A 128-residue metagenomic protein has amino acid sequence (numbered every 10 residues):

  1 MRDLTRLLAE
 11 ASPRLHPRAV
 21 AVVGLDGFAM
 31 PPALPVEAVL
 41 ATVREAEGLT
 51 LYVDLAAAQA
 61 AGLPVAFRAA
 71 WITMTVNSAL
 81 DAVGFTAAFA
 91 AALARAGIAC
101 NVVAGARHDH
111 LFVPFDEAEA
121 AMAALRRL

Functional and structural regions predicted by a protein language model:
M1-A88: Regulatory modules associated with amino-acid/nitrogen control
A38-L40, G97-V102: A short linear hydrophobic-aromatic micro-motif
V43-R44, A66, A118-L128: Charge-rich, low-aromatic oligomerization/scaffolding segments with amphipathic character
D54-A58, P114-E119: Helix N-cap motif at beta-to-alpha junctions
A70-I72, A96-I98, D109: Generic beta-strand structural signal
A87-A96: Portal/gating segments that form or line small-molecule/metal binding sites
G105-H108, V113, E117: Structural preference for solvent-exposed beta-strand-turn elements and adjacent flexible terminal/loop segments within
